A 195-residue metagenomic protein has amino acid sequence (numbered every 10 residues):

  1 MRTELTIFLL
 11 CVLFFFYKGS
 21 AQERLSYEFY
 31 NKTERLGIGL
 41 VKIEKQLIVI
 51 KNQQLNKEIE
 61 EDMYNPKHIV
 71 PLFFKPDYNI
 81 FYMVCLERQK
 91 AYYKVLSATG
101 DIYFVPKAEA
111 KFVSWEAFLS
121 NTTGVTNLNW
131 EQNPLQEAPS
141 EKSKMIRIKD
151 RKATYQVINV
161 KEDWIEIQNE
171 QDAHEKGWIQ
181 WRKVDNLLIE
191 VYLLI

Functional and structural regions predicted by a protein language model:
M1-E23: Bacterial Sec-dependent N-terminal signal peptides
E23-E87, T122-N159: Beta-loop motif signature
Y93-S97, I165-N169: SH3/SH3-like beta-barrel fold
Y93-V95, D101-E141: Surface-exposed beta-loop interaction hotspot
G100-K111, D172-V184: A short macromolecule-binding patch
I158-E162, Q168-Q171, I179: Intrinsically disordered, low-complexity, charge-dense segments enriched in Lys/Arg and Glu/Asp interspersed
I189-V191: Intrinsically disordered, low-complexity, charged/polar segments
L193-I195: Short, solvent-exposed mixed-charge patches
